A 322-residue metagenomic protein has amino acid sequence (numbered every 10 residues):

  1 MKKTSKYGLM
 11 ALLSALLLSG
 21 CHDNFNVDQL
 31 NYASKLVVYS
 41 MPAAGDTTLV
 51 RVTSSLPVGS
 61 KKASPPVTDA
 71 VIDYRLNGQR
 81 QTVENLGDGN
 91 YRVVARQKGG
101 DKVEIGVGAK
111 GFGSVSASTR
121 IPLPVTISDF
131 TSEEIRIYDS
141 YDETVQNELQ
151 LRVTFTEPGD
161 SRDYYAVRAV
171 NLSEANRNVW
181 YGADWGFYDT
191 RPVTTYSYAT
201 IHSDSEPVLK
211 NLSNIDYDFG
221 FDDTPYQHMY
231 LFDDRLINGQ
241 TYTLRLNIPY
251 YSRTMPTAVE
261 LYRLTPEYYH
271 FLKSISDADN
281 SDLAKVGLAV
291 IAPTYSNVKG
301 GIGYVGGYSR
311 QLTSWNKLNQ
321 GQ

Functional and structural regions predicted by a protein language model:
K2-L9: Bacterial N-terminal signal peptides that target proteins for export
L17-G20: C-terminal motif of bacterial Sec signal peptides marking the signal peptidase cleavage site
H22-Q322: A sequence/structural signal for flexible, mid-protein segments enriched in small/helix-disrupting residues
